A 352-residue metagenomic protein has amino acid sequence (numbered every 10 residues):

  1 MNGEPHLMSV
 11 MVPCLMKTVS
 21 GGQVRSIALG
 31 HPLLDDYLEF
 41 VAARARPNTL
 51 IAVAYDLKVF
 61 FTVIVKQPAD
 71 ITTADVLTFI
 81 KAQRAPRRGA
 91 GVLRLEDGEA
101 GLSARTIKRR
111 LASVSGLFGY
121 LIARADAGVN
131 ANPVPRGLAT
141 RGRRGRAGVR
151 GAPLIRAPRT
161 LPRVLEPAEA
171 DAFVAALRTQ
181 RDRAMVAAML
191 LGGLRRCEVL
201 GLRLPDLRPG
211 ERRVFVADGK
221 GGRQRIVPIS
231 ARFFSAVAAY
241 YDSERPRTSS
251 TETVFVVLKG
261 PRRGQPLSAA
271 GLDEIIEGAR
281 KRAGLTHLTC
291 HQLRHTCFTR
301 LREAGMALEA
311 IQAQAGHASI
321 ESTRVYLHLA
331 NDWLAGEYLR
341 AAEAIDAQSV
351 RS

Functional and structural regions predicted by a protein language model:
N2-G21, A341-S352: C-terminal secondary-structure termini that scaffold catalytic or DNA-interacting sites
L34-N48, Y55-G151: N-terminal core-binding DNA-recognition domain of tyrosine recombinases/integrases
L93-E99, A147-Q180: Long, amphipathic, Lys/Arg-enriched alpha-helical "connector/arm" segment
R163, P167-R196, G221-R223, T248: Basic, Lys/Arg- and aromatic-enriched nucleic-acid-binding interface segment
C197, G201-S235, D242: Conserved tyrosine-mediated DNA breakage-rejoining catalytic core shared by Y-recombinases
D218, A315, I320-R340: Catalytic-site neighborhood detector that most strongly recognizes the C-terminal catalytic loop/helix of tyrosine
V227, D273-A313: Short, basic (Lys/Arg/His-rich) helix/loop patches that form interaction surfaces in the mid-to-C-terminal regions
A231-L285: Active-site/catalytic core of tyrosine-dependent DNA strand-transfer enzymes
